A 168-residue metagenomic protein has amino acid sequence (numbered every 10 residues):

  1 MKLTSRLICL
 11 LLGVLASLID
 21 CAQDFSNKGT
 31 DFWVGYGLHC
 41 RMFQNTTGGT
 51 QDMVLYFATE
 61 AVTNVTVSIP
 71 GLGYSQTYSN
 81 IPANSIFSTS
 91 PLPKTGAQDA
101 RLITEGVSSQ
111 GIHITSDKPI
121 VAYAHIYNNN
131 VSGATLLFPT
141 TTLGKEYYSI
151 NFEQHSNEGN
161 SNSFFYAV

Functional and structural regions predicted by a protein language model:
K2-L10: Sec-dependent signal peptide recognition, specifically the positively charged N-region followed immediately by
C9, C21-V168: Intrinsically disordered, low-complexity linker/terminal regions across diverse proteins
A16-I19: N-terminal signal peptide c-region/cleavage motif recognized by signal peptidases
